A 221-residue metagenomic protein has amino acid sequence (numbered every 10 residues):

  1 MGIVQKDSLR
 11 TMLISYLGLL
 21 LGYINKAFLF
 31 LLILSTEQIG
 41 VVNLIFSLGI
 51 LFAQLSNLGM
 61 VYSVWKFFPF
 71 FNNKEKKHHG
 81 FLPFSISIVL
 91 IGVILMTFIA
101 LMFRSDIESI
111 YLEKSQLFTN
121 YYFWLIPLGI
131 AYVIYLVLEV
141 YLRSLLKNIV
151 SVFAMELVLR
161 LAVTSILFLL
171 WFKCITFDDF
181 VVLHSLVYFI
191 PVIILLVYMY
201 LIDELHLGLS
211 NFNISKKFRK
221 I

Functional and structural regions predicted by a protein language model:
M1-Q5, L117, C174-L183, I193-I221: Interhelical loop/hinge segments that connect adjacent transmembrane helices in multipass membrane
I3-Y62, T97, L101: Signature of the first transmembrane helix
Q5, N43, K76-L90: Interfacial transmembrane-helix starts/ends
L51, E113-Y135, F189-I190, K220: Alpha-helical transmembrane segments of multi-pass membrane proteins
N57-N73, S144: Helix-loop junctions and terminal segments of transmembrane helices in multi-pass membrane transport/translocation
P83-L112, F168-F172, I193-I194, Y198: Alpha-helical transmembrane segments of multi-pass membrane transport and lipid-handling proteins
F123, F153-L169, K173-D203: Hydrophobic alpha-helical transmembrane segments
A131-A154: Membrane-interface junctions at transmembrane-helix termini in multi-pass inner-membrane proteins
